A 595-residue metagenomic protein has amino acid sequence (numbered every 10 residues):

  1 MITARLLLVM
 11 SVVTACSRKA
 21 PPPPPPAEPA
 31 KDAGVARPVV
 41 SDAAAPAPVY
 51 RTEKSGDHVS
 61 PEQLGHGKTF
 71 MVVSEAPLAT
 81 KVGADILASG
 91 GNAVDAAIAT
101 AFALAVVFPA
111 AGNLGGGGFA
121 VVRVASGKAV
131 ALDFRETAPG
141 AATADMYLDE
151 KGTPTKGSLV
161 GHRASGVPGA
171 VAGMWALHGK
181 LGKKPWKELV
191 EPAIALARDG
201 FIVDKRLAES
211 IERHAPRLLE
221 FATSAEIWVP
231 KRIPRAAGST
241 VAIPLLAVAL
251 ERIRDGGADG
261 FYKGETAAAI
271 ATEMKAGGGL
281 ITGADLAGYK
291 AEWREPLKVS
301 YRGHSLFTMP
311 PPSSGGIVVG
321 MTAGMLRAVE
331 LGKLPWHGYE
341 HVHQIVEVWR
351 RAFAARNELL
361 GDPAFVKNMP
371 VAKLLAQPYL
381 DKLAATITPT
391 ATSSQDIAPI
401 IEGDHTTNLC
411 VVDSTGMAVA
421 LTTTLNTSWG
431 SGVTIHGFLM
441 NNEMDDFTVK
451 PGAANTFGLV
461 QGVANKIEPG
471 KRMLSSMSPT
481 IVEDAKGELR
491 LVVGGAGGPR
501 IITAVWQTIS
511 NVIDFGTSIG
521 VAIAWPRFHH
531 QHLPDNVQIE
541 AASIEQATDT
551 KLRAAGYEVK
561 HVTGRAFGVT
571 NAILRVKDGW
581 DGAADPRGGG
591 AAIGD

Functional and structural regions predicted by a protein language model:
M1-T14: Sec-dependent bacterial lipoprotein signal peptides
C16-K19: Bacterial signal peptide processing site
P38-K81, A93-V94, I98-G257, F261-K263 (+5 more regions): Noncatalytic scaffold domains of N-terminal-nucleophile
Y50, A328-T424, I435, P451-G452 (+2 more regions): Internal maturation/activation junctions in enzymes
I86-L87, A172-K180, G256-K263, A268 (+1 more regions): Alpha-helical support elements that line or immediately flank enzyme active sites and cofactor-binding pockets
V106-A131, L280-T282, M417-A485, F515 (+1 more regions): Active-site rim segments in enzyme catalytic domains, especially the processed small/beta chain of N-terminal
W293, G403-T406, S475-M477: Short, small/polar residue-rich loop motifs at catalytic or cofactor-binding pockets
G470-R472, V505-W506, D514-G564: Extended C-terminal subregions enriched in glycine
